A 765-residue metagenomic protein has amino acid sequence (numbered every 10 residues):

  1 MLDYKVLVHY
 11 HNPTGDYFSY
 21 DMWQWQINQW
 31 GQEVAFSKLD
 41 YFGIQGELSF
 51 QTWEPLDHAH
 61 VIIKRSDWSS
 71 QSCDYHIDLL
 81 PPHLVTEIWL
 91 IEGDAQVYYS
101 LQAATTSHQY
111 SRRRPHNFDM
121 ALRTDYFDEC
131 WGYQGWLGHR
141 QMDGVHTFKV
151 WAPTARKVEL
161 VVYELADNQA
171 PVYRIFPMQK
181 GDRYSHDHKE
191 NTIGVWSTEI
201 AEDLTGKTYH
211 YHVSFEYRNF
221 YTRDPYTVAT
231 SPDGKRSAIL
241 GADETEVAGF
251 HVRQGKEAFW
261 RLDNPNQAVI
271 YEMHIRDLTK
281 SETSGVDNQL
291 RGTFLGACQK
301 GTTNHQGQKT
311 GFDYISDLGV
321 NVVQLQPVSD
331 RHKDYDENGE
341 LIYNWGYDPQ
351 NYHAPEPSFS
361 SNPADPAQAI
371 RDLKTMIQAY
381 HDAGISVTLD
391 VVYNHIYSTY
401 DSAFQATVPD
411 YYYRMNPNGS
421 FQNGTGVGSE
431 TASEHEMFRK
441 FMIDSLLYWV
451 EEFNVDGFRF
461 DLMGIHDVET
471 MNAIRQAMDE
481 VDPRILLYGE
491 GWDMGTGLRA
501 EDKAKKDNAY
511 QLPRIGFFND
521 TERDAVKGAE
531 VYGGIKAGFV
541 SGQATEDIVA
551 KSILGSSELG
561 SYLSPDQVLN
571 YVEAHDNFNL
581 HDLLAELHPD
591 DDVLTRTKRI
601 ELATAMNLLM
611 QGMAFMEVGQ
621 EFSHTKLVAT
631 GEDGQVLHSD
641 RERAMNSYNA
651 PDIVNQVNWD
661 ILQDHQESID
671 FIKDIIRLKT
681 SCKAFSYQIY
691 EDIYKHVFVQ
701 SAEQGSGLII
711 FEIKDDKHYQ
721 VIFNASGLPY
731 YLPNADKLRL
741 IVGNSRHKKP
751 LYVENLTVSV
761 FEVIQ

Functional and structural regions predicted by a protein language model:
M1-T14, D40-T147, R183, D187-G292: The feature marks proteins involved in alpha-glucan
T14-F18, L56, A152-K157, D576 (+2 more regions): Short proline/glycine-enriched turn/loop motifs at strand-loop junctions of beta-rich domains
Y41-Q45, V61, Q179, E340 (+5 more regions): Active-site-proximal helices and loops of the catalytic beta/alpha 8
S111, A152, T205-Y209, H747-Q765: C-terminal beta-strand-rich structural cap/linker in extracellular carbohydrate-active enzymes
V150, M273, I315, L325 (+9 more regions): Conserved, mostly hydrophobic/aromatic
A229-E282, T521-V593: Glycine-rich phosphate/pyrophosphate-binding loop and adjacent beta-alpha nucleotide/cofactor-binding cores
R276-F453, M471-D482, L486: Substrate-binding/active-site clefts of carbohydrate-active enzymes
P565-A735: Loop/helix patches that line or flank the sugar-binding groove of alpha-linked glycan CAZymes
